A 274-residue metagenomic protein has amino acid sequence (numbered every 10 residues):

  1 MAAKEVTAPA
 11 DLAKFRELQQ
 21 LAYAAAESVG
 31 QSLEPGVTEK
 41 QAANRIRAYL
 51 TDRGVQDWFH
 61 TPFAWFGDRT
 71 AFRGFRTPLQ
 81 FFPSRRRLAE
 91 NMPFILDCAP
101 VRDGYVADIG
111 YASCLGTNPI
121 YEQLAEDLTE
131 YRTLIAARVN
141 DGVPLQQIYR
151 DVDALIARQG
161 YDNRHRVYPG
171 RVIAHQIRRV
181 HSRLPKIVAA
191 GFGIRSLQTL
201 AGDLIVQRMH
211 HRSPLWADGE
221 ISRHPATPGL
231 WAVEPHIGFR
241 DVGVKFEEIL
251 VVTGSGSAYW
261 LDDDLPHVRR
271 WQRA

Functional and structural regions predicted by a protein language model:
M1-A274: Active-site neighborhoods and metal-handling regions in enzymes and metal-associated proteins
